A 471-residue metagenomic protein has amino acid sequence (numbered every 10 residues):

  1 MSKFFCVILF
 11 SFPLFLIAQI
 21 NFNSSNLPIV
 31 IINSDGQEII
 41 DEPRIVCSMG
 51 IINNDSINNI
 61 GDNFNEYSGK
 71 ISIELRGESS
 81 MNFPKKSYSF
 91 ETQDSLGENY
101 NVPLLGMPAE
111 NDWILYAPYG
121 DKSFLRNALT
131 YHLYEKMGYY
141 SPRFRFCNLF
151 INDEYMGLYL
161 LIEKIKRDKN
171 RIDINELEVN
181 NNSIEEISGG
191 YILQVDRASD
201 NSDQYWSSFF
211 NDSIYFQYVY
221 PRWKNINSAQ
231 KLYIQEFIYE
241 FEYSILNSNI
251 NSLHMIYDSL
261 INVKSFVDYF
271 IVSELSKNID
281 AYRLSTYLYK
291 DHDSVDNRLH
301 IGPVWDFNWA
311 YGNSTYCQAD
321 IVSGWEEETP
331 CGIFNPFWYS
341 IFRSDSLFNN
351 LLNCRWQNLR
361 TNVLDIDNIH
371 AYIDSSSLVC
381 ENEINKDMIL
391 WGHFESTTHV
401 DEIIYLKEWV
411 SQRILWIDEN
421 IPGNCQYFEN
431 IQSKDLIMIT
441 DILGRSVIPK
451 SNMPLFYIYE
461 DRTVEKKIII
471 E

Functional and structural regions predicted by a protein language model:
M1-I20: Bacterial Sec-dependent N-terminal signal peptides
Q19-I60, F64: N-terminal module-boundary/linker segments of secreted carbohydrate-active enzymes
L27-P28, E38-I39, I45, M49 (+6 more regions): Middle-to-C-terminal accessory/interaction subdomains
N63-Y119: Conserved oxyanion/phosphate-binding beta-strand-loop segments in alpha/beta enzyme cores
D94-G97, M107-P118, G138-P142, E154-I271 (+1 more regions): Internal "kinase-insert"/substrate-recognition segments embedded within catalytic cores of ATP-dependent enzymes
M137-N148, N278: Short, well-structured beta-strand/strand-turn elements
E419-S446: Residue-level detector of functionally pivotal "anchor" positions at catalytic/ligand-binding pockets or at interdomain
P454-E471: C-terminal tail/sorting-segment detector
